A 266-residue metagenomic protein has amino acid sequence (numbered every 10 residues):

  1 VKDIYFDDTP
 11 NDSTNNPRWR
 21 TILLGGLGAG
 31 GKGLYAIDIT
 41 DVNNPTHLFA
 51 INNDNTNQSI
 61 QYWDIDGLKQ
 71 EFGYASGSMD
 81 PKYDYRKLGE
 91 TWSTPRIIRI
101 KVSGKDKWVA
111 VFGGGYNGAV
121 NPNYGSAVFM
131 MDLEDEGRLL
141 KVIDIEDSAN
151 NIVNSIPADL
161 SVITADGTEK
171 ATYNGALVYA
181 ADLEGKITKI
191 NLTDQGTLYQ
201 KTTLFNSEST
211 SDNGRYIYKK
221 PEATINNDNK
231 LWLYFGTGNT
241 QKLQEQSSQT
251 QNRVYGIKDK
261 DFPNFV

Functional and structural regions predicted by a protein language model:
V1-V266: Beta-propeller fold recognition
